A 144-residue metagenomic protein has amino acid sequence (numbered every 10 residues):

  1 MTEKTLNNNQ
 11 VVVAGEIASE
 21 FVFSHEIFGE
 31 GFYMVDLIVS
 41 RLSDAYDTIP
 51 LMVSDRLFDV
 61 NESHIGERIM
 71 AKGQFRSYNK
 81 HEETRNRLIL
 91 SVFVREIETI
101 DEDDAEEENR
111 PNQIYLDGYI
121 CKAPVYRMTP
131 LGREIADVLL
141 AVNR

Functional and structural regions predicted by a protein language model:
M1-R144: Single-stranded nucleic acid-binding surfaces, predominantly the OB-fold ssDNA-binding core
